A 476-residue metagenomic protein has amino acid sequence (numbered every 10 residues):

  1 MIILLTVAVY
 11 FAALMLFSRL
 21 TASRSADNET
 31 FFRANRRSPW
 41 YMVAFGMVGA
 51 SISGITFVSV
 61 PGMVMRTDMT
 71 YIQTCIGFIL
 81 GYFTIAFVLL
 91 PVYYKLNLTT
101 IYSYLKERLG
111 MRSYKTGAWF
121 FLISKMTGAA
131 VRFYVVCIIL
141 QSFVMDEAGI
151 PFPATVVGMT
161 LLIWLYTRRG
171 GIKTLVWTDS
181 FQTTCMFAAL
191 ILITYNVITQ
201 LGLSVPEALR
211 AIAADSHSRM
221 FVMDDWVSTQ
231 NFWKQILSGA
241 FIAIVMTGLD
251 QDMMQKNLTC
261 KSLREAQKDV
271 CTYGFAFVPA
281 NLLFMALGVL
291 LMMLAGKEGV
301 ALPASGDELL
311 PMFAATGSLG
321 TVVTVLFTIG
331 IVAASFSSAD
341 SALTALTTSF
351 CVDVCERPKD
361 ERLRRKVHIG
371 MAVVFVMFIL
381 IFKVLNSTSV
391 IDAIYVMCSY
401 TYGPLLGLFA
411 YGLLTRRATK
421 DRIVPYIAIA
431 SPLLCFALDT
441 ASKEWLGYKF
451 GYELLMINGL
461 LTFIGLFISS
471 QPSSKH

Functional and structural regions predicted by a protein language model:
M1-H476: Membrane-embedded helix-loop-helix hairpins and adjacent transmembrane boundary segments in multi-pass transporters
